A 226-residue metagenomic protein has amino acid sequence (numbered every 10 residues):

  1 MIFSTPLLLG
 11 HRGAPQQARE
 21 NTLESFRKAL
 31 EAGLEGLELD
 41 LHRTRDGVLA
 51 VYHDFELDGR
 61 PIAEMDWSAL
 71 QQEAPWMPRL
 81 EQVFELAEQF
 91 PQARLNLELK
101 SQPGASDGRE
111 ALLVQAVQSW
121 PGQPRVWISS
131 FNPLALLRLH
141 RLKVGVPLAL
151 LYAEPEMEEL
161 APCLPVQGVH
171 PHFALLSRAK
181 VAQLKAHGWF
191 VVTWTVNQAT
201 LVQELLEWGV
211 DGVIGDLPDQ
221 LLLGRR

Functional and structural regions predicted by a protein language model:
M1-Q16: Long, acidic (Asp/Glu-rich), low-complexity accessory segments flanking structured domains
T5-P6, E35, D46-V48, H53-P147 (+3 more regions): Metal-dependent phosphodiesterase/phospholipase catalytic core, i.e., the His/Asp/Glu-rich active-site region
G10, E38, V51, L97 (+3 more regions): Hydrophobic residues in well-ordered beta-strands that form the structural core
G13, H42-D46, D54-F55, K100-Q102 (+5 more regions): Active-site beta-loop-alpha junctions enriched in small/polar residues
N21-T22, R109-E110, K180: Residues at alpha-helix caps and immediate loop-helix transition turns in enzyme cores, especially N- and C-cap
E24-S25, R45, A179, L201: Short glycine/proline-centered loop/turn elements that form peptide/ligand docking sites
S25-R43, C163-V169: Catalytic domains of carbohydrate-active enzymes, especially glycoside hydrolases
P75-M77, A87, A149-R226: C-terminal active-site rim and adjoining tail of enzyme catalytic domains
